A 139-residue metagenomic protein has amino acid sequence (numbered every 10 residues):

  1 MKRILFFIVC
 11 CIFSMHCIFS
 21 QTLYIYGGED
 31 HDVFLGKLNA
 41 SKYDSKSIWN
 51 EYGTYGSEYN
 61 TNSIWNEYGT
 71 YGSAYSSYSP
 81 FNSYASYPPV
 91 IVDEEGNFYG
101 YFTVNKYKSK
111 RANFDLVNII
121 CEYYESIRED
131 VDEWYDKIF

Functional and structural regions predicted by a protein language model:
I4-M15: Sec-dependent N-terminal signal peptides
F19-F139: Repetitive, compositionally biased segments used for assembly/scaffolding
